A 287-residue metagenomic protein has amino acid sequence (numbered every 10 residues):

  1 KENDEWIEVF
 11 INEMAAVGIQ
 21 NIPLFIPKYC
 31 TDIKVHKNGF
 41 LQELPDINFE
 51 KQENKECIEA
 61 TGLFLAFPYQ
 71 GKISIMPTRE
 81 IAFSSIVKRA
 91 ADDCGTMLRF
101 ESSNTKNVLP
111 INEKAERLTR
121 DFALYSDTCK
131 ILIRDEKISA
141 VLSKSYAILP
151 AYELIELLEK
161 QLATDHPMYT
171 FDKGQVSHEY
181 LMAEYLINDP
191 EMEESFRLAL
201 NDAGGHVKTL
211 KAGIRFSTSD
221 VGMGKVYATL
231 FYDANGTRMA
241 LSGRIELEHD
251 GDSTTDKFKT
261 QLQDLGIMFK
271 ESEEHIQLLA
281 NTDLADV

Functional and structural regions predicted by a protein language model:
K1-L157: Feature for intrinsically disordered/low-complexity regulatory segments and propeptides
I148-V287: Intrinsic disorder/low-complexity polar-acidic segments
